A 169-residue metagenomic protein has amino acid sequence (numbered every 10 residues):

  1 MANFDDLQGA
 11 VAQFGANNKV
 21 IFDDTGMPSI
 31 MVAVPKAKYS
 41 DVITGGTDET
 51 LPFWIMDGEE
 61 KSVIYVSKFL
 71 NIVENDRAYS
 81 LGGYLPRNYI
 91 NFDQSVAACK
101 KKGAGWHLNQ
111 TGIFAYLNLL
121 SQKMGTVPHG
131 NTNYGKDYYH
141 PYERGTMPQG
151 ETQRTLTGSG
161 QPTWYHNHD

Functional and structural regions predicted by a protein language model:
M1-E49: N-terminal module-boundary/linker segments of secreted carbohydrate-active enzymes
E49-D169: Short aromatic-cysteine micro-motif
